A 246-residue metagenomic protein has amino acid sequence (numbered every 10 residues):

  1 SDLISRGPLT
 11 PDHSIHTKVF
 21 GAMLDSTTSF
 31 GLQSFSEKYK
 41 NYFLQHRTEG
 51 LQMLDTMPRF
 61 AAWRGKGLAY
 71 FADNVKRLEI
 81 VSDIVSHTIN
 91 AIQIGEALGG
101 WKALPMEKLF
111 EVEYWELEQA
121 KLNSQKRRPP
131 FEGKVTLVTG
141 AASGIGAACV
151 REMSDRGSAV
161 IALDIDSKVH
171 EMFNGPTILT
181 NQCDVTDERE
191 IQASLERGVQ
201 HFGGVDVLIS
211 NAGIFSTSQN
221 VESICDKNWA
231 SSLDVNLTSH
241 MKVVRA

Functional and structural regions predicted by a protein language model:
S1-P130: Domain-length cofactor-binding catalytic modules of enzymes
P130-A159: Canonical Rossmann dinucleotide-binding motif of NAD(H)/NADP(H)-dependent dehydrogenases/reductases, specifically
R156-H170: Conserved glycine-rich Rossmann-like NAD(P)H-binding loop of the short-chain dehydrogenase/reductase
C183-A193, D226: The beta1-alpha1 cofactor-binding region of Rossmann-like NAD(H)/NADP(H)-dependent oxidoreductases
N211-T217: Conserved NAD(P)H cofactor-binding loop of Rossmann-fold oxidoreductase domains
Q219-V221, C225-A230: Substrate-binding pocket helix/loop in short-chain dehydrogenase/reductase
V244-R245: A short, exposed helix-loop element centered on a Lys and neighboring polar residues
